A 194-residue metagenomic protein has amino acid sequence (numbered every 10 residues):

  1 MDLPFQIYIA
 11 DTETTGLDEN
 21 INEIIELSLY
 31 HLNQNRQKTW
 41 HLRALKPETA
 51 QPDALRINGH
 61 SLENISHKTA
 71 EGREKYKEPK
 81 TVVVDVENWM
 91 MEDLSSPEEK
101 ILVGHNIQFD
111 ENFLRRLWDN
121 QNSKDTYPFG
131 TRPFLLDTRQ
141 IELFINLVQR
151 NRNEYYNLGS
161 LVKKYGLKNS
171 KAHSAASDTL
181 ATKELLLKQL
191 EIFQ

Functional and structural regions predicted by a protein language model:
D2-E111, R115, K163, L167 (+1 more regions): Conserved non-catalytic scaffold segment of RNase H-like nuclease domains
T14-G16, Q140, A181: Short, glycine/acidic-enriched loop or turn micro-motifs at the edges of active sites
L17-E19, L143, E184: Conserved protein kinase catalytic core
Y30-H31, T126-F129, L161: Short, conserved catalytic or adaptor-binding loops enriched in Gly and charged residues
I101-Q108, N112-F113, W118, N151-Q194: Acidic, Mg2+-coordinating catalytic module of metal-dependent nucleases/exonucleases that use a two-metal-ion mechanism
Q108-L136: Substrate-recognition/cap helix-loop segment adjacent to the acidic, metal-dependent catalytic center of Asp-based
L135-R152: Short alpha-helix plus adjacent loop in nuclease-associated cores
